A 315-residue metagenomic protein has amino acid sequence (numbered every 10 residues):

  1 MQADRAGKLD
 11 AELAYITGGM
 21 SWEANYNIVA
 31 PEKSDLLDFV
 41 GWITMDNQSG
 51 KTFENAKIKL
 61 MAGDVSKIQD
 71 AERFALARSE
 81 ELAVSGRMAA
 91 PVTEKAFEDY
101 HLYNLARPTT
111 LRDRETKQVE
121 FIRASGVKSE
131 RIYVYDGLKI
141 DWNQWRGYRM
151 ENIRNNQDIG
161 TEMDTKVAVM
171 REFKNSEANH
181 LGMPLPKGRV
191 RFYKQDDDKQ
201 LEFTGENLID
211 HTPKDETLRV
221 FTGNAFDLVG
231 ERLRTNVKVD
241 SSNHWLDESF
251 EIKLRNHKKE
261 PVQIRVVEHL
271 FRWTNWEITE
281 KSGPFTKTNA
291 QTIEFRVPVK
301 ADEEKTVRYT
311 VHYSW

Functional and structural regions predicted by a protein language model:
M1-W315: Long, intrinsically disordered, low-complexity accessory segments associated with secretion and vesicular trafficking
